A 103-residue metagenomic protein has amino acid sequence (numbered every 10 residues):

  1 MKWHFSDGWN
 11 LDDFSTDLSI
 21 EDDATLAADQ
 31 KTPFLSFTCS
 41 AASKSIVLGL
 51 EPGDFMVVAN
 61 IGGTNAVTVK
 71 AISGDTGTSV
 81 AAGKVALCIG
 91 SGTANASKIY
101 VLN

Functional and structural regions predicted by a protein language model:
M1-V69, A94-N103: Exposed extracellular interaction/assembly regions and N-terminal maturation sites
A27, T78-S79: A general structural signal for short secondary-structure junctions and capping/turn motifs
G53, A81-V85: Tight coil/turn sites that cap or link beta-strands
I72-G77: Short edge-strand/loop segments of extracellular domains
C88: Cytosolic nucleotide-binding catalytic cores of signal-transduction proteins
